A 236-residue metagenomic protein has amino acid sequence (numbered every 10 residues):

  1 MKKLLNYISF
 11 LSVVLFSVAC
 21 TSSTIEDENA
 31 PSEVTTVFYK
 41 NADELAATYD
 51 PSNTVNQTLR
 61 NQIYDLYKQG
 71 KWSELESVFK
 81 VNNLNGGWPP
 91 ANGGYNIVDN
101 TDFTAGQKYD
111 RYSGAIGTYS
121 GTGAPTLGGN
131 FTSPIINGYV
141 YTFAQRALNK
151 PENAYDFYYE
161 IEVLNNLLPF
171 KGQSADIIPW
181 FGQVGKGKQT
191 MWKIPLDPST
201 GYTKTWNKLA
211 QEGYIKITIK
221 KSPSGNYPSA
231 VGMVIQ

Functional and structural regions predicted by a protein language model:
M1-I8: Bacterial N-terminal signal peptides that target proteins for export
K3, T24, N53, N96-D99 (+1 more regions): Intrinsic disorder/low-complexity signature
I8-S17: Bacterial N-terminal signal peptides
S17-V37: Bacterial Sec-dependent N-terminal signal peptides
A30-G94, V98-T101: N-terminal export/targeting and maturation segments
W72-Q236: Catalytic toxin/effector domains delivered as secreted proteins or via bacterial secretion systems
